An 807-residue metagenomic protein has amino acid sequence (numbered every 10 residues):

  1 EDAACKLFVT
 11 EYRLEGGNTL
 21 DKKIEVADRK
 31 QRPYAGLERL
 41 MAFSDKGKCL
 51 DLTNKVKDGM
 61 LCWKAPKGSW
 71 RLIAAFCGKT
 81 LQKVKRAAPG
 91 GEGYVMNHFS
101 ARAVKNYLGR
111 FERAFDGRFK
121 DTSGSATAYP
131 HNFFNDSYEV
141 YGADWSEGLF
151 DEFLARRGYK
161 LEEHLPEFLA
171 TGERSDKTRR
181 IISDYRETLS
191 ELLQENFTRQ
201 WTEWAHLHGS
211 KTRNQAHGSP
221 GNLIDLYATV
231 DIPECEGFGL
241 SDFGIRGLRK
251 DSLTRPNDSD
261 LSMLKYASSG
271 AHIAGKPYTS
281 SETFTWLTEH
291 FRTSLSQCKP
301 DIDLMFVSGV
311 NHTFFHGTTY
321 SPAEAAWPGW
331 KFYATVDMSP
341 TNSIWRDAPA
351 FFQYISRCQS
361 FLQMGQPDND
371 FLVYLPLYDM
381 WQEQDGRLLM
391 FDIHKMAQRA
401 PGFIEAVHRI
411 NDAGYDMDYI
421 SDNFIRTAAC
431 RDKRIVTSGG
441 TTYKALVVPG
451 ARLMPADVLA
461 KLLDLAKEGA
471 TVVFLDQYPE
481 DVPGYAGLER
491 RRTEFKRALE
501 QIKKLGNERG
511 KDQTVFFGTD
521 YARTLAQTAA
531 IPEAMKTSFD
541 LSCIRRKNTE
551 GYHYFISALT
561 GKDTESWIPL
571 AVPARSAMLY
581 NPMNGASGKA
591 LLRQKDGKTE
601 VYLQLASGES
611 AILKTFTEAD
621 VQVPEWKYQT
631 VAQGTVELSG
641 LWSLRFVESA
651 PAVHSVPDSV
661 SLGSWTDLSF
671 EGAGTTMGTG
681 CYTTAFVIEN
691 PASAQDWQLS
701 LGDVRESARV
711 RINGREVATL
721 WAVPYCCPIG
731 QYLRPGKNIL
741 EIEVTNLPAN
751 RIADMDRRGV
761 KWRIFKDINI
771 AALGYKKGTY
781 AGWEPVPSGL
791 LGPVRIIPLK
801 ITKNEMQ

Functional and structural regions predicted by a protein language model:
E1-N18, G117-N132, S137-P233, F238-T679 (+3 more regions): Carbohydrate-binding surfaces of carbohydrate-active enzymes
E1-Y129, L790, I797-Q807: Mature N-terminal, pre-catalytic/accessory segment of carbohydrate-active enzymes
A42, V436, N507-E508, A708-G714: Short aromatic-centered micro-motifs
P569, F686-N713, L740-V744: Aromatic-lined ligand-binding clefts that engage carbohydrates, nucleic acids, or primary amines
A619-Q622, T745-D754: Short acidic/polar inter-strand loop motif in beta-rich domains
S664-T676, G759-Q807: Non-catalytic, glycine-rich low-complexity segments
V717-A718: Short hydrophobic beta-strand segments in globular cytosolic domains
L733-P735: Surface-exposed, short loops/turns at beta-strand junctions within beta-sandwich domains
